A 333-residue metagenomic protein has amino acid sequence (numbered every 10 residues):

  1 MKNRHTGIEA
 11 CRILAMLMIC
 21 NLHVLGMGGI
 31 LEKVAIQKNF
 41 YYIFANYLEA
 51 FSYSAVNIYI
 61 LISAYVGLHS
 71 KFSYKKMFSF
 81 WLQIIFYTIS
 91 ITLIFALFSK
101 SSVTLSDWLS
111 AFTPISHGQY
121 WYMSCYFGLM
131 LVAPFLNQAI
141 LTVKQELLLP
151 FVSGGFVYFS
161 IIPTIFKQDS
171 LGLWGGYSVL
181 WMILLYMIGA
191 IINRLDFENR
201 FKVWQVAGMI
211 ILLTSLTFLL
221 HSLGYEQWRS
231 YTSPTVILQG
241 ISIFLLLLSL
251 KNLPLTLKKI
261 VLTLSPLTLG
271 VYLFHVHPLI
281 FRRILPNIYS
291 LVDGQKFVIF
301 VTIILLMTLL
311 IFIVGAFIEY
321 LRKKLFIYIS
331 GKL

Functional and structural regions predicted by a protein language model:
M1-G155, P254-L257, L267, N287-L333: Membrane-cytosol interface segments of multi-pass membrane proteins, especially ER/Golgi lipid-handling enzymes
L17-V24, Y87-I94, V152-F166, M209-L223 (+1 more regions): Aromatic-anchored segments of alpha-helical transmembrane domains
I30, A96-S106, I161-S170, T217-Q227 (+1 more regions): Juxtamembrane "helix-exit" motif on the non-cytosolic side of transmembrane helices
I43-V56, S110-C125, T164-L185, F218-S242 (+1 more regions): Interfacial loop-to-helix transition and helix-capping segments at the boundaries of transmembrane helices
L61, L129, Y186-G189, G240 (+3 more regions): Alpha-helical transmembrane segments of polytopic integral membrane proteins, especially the permease/helical cores
L147-D196: Loop-centered beta-sheet repeat module
V179-L180, F197-G270, V276-L306: Alpha-helical transmembrane segments and terminal signal-anchor/GPI-anchor hydrophobic tails, characterized by long
